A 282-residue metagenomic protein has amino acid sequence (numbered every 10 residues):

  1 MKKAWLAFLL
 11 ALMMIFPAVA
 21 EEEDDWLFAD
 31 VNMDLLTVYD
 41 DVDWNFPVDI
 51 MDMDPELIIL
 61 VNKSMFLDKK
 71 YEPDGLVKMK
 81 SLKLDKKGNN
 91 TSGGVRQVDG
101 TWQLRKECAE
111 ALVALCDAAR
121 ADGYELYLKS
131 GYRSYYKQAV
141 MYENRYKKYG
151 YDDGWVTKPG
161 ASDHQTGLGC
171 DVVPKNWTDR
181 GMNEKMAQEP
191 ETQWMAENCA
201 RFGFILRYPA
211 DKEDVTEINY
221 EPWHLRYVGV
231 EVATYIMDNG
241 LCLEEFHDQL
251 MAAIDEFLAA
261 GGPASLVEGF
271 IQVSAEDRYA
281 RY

Functional and structural regions predicted by a protein language model:
K2-E21: Sec-dependent N-terminal signal peptides of Gram-positive bacterial secreted proteins and lipoproteins
A20-G131, Y135-Y282: Extracytoplasmic cell-surface/polysaccharide-interacting catalytic and binding patches
